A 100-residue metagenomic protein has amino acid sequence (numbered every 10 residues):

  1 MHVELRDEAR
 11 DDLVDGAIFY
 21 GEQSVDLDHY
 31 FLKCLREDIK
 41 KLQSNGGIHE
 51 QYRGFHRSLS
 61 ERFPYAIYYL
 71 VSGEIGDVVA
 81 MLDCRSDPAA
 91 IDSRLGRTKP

Functional and structural regions predicted by a protein language model:
M1-L32: Arg/Lys-rich, positively charged N-terminal/basic patches that mediate binding to nucleic acids
D11, P64, S86: Short alpha-helical
A17, S24, G46, A80-L82 (+1 more regions): Short, flexible helix/strand-to-coil boundary loops that buttress conserved ligand/catalytic motifs in alpha/beta
H29-Y30, E50-Y52, A90: Short, hydrophobic secondary-structure boundary micro-motifs
E37, K41-D77: Basic/aromatic recognition patch in beta-strand/loop cores that engages polyanionic ligands
L70-P100: Enriched for short, Lys/Arg-rich terminal
